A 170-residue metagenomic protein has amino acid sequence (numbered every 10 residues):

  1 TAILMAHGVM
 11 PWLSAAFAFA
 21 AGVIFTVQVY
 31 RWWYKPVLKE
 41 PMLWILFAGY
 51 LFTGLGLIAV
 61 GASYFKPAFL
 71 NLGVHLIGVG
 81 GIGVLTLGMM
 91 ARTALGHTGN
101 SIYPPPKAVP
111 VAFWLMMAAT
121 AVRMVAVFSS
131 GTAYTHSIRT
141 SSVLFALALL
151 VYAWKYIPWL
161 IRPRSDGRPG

Functional and structural regions predicted by a protein language model:
T1-G170: Hydrophobic alpha-helical transmembrane segments of multi-pass integral membrane proteins
